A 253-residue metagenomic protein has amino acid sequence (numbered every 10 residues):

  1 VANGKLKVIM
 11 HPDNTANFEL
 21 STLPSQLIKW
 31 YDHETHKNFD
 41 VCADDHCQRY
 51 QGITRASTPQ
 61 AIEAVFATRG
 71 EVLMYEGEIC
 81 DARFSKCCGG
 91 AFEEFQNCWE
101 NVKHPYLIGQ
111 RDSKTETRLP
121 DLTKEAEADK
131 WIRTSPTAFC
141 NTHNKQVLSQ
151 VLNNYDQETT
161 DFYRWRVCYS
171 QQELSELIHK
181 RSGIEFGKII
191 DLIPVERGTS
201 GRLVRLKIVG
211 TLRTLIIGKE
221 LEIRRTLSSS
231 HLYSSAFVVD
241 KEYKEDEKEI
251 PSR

Functional and structural regions predicted by a protein language model:
V1-R253: Conserved, single-site charged/polar hotspot
